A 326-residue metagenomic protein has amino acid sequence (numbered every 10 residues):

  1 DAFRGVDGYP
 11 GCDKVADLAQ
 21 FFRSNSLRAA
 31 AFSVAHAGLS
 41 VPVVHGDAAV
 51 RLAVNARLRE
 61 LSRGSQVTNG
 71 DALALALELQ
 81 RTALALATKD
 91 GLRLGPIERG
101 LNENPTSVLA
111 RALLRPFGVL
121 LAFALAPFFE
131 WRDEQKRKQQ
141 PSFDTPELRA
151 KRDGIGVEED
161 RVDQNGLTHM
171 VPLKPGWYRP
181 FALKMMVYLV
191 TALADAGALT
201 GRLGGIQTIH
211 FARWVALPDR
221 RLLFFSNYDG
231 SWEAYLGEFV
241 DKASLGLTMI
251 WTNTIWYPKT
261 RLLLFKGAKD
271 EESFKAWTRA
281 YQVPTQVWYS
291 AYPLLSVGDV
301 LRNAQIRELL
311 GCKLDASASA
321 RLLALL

Functional and structural regions predicted by a protein language model:
F3-H210, D219-R221, N227-W232, G267-L326: Short S/T/G/P-rich N-terminal loop/turn motif that feeds into the first structured element of a domain
M185-M186, G237-A243: Short amphipathic alpha-helices in soluble, non-transmembrane regions that often serve as interface/regulatory elements
L193-G197, E238-V240, T248-T252: Glycine-rich loops and low-complexity Gly/Arg-rich segments that provide flexible linkers or classic glycine-based
S231-Y235, G246-L247: Amphipathic alpha-helical interaction segments
L245-L262: Conserved short beta-strand edge segments in small beta-sheet-based binding/regulatory domains
